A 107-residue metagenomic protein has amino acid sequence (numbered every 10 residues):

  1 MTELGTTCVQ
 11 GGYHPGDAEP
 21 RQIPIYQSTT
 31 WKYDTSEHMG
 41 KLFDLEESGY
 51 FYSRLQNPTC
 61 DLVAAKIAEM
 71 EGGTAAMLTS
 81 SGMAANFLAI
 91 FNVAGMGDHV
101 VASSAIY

Functional and structural regions predicted by a protein language model:
M1-E47: N-terminal glycine-rich, Lys/His-bearing helix-loop that initiates the first secondary-structure elements of many
T2, P20, Q56-C60, Y107: Generic structural signal for well-ordered, non-membrane alpha-helical segments in soluble metabolic enzymes
P15, L78-S81, S104-A105: Short glycine- and Lys/Arg-enriched binding-loop motifs that mark or flank ligand-binding interfaces
P24-I25, A75-M77, D98-H99: Structural motif
T35-A84: Conserved N-terminal alpha-helix of the aminotransferase class I/II PLP-enzyme fold
E69-M70, L88-M96: Alpha-helix C-terminal capping segments
N92-Y107: Conserved PLP-anchoring active-site segment centered on the Schiff-base-forming lysine
